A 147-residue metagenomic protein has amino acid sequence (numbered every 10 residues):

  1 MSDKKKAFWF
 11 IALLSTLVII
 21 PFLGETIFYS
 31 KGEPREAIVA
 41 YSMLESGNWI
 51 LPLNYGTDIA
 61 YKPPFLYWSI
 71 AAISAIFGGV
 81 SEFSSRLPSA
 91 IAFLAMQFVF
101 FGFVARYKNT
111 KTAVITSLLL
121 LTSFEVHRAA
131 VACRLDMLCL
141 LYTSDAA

Functional and structural regions predicted by a protein language model:
S2-S144: Membrane-integral, polyisoprenol-dependent glycosyltransferases of the GT-C/oligosaccharyltransferase superfamily
A147: Active-site Asp-x-Gly
